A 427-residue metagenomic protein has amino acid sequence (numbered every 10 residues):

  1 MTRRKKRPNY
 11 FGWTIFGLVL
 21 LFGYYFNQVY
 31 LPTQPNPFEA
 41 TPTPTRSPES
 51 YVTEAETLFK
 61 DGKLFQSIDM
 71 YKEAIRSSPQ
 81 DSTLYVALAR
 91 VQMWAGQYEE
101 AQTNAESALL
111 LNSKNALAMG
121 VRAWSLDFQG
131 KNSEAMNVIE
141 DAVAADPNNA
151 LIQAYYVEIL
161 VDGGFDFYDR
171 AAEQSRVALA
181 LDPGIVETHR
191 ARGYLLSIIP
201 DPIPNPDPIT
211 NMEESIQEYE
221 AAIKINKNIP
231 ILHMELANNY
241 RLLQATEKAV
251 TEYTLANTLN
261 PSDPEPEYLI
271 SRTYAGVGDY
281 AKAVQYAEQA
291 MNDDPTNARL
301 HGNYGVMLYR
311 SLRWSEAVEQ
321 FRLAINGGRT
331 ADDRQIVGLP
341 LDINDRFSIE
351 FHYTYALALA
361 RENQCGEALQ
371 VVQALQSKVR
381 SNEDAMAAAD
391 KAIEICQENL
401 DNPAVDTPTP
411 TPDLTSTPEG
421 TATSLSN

Functional and structural regions predicted by a protein language model:
M1-S47, P147, Q153-Y155, E173-P183 (+1 more regions): Long, contiguous interaction/recruitment modules in multidomain scaffold/adaptor proteins
P44-T83, A87-Q97, V161, Y194 (+2 more regions): Alpha-helical segment of the N-proximal tetratricopeptide repeat
P48, S82-T83, A116-L117, A150-L151 (+7 more regions): Helix-start (N-cap) detector for alpha-helical repeat units in TPR-like alpha-solenoids, especially tetratricopeptide
G62-D69, A95-S107, Q129-D141, G163-V177 (+5 more regions): Structural signature of tandem alpha-helical TPR/SEL1-like repeats, specifically the intra-repeat loop/turn
S77, L111, A145-D146, L181 (+6 more regions): Structural marker of alpha-solenoid helical repeat scaffolds
A87, V121, Y155-Y156, A191 (+7 more regions): Canonical tetratricopeptide repeat
R334-N427: Terminal, low-structured helical/coil segments at or just beyond the last alpha-helical repeat
